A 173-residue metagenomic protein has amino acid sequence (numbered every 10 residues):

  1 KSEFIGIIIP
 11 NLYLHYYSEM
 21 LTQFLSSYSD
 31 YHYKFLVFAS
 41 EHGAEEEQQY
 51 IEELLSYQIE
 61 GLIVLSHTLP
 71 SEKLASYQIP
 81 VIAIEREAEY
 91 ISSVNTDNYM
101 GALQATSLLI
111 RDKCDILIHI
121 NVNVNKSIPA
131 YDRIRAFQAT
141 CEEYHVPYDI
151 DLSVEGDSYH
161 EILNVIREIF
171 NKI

Functional and structural regions predicted by a protein language model:
K1-L12, D115-N123: Short beta-strand segments enriched in small/hydrophobic residues
E3-S107, N171: Alpha-helical recognition/docking segments in bacterial nutrient-uptake and carbohydrate-utilization systems
S26-Y31, L55, I79-A83, E87-I173: Bacterial carbohydrate/catabolite-sensing allosteric modules
